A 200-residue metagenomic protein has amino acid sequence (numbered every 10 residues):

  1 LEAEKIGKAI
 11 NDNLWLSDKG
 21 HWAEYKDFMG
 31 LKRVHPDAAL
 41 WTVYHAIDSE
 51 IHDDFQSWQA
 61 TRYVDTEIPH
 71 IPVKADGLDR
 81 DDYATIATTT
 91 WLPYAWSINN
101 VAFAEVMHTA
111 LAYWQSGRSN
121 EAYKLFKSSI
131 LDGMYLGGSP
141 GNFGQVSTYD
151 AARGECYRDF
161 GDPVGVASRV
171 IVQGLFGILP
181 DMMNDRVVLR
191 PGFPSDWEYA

Functional and structural regions predicted by a protein language model:
L1, D37-E50, N99-Q115, F160-G174: Well-ordered alpha-helical segments within folded domains of soluble proteins
L1-N11, D54-H70, G117-D132, M183 (+1 more regions): Extended, well-ordered alpha-helical scaffold segments
E2-E4, E24, E50, Q56 (+5 more regions): Glutamate identity and glutamate-enriched acidic tracts
K8-A102, M134-P140, G144-A151, F176: Extended glycan-interaction surfaces of carbohydrate-active proteins
H108-A200: Non-catalytic C-terminal accessory modules of carbohydrate-active enzymes
